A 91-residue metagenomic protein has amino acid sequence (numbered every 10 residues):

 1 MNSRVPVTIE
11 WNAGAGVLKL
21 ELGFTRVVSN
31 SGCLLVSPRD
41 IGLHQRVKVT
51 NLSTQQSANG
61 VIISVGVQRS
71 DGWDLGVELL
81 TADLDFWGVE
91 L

Functional and structural regions predicted by a protein language model:
M1-L91: Structured alpha-helical
